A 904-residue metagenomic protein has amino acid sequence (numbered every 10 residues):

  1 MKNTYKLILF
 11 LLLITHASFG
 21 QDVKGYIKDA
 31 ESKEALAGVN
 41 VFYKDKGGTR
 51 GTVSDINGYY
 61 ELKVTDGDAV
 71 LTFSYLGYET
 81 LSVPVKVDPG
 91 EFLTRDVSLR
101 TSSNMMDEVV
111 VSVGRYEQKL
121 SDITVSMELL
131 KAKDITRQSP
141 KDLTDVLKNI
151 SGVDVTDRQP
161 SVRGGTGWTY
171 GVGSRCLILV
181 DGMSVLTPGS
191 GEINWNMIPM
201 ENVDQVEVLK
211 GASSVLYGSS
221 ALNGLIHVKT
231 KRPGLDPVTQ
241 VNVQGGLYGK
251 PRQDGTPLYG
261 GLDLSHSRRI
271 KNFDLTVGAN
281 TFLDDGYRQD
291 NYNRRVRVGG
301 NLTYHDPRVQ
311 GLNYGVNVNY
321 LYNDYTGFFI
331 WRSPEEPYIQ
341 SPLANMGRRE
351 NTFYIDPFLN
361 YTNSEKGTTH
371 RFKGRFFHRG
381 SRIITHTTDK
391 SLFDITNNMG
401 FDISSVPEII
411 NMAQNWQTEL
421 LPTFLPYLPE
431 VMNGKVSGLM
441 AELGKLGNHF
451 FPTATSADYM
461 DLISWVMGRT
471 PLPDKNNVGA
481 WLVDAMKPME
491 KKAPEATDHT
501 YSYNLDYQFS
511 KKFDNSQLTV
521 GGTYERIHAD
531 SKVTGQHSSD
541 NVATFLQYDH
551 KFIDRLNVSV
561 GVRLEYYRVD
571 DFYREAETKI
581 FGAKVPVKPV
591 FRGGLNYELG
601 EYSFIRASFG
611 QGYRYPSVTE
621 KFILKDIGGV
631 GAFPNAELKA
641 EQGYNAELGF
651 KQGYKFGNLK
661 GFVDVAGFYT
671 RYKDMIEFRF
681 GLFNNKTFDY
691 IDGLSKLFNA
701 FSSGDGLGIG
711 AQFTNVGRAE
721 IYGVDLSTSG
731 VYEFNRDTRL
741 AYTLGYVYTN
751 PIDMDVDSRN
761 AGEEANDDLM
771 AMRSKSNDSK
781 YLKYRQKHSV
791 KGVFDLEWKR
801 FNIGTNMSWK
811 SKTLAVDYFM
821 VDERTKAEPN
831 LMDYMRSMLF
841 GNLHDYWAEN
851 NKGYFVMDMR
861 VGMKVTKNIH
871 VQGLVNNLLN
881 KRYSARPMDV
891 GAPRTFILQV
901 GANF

Functional and structural regions predicted by a protein language model:
K28-S32, N40-K46, S74-Y78, D88 (+1 more regions): Short, acidic, small-residue-rich periplasmic hinge/interaction motif at the N-terminus of Gram-negative outer-membrane
E61-K63, M183-K210: Short acidic/polar hinge/loop motifs at secondary-structure boundaries that mediate gating or recognition
M127, T144-M183, T187: Extracytoplasmic beta-strand/coil segments of soluble accessory domains associated with Gram-negative outer-membrane
M197-N242: A beta-strand signature from Gram-negative outer-membrane beta-barrel systems, especially the internal plug domain
N242, I553-D554, F668-R671, Y690-F819: Gram-negative outer-membrane beta-barrel transporters
D284-R295, T303-H305, V309-K366, H370 (+3 more regions): Flexible loop and strand-edge segments within Gram-negative outer membrane beta-barrel domains
R371-R375, R379-T385, E598, F604-S608 (+3 more regions): Membrane-embedded beta-barrel scaffold of Gram-negative outer-membrane proteins
F513-I527, S531, G535-R671: Structural signature of Gram-negative outer-membrane beta-barrels, strongest in the C-terminal barrel of TonB-dependent
